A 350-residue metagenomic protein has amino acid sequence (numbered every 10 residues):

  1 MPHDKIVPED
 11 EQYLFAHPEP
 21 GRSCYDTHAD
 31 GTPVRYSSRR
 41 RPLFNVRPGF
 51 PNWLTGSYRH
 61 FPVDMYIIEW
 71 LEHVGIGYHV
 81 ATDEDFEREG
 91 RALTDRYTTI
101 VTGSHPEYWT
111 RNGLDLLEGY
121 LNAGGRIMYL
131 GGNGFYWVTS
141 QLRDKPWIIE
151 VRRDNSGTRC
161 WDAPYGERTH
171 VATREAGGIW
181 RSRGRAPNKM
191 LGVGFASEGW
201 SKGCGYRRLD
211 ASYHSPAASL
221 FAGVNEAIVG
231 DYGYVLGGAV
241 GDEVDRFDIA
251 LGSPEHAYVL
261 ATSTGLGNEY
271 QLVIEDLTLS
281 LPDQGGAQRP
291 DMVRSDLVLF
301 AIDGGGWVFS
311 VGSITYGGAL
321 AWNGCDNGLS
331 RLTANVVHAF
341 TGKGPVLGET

Functional and structural regions predicted by a protein language model:
M1, I6, H60-Y66, G103-S104 (+6 more regions): Intrinsic-disorder/low-complexity accessory segments
M1-L93, P345-L347: Aromatic-Pro/Gly-enriched surface loop or interdomain linker that acts as a lid/target-recognition segment
M1-T27, A123-M128, N133-Y136, E150-A163 (+1 more regions): A broadly tuned preference for mixed-charge, low-complexity surface segments
Y13, Y25, Y36, Y58 (+14 more regions): Sequence-level detector for tyrosine residue identity
T27, T32, T55, T82 (+13 more regions): Residue-identity detector for threonine
F50, R96-T99, P290: Generic signal for short, ordered secondary-structure residues within or immediately flanking folded domains
G56-R143, L320, G348-E349: Helical hinge/lid and interdomain linker segments adjacent to catalytic or ligand-binding clefts that mediate domain
D144-W147, R152-N335, A339-F340: Glycine-rich, aromatic-lined ligand/substrate-binding cores of catalytic and carbohydrate-binding domains
